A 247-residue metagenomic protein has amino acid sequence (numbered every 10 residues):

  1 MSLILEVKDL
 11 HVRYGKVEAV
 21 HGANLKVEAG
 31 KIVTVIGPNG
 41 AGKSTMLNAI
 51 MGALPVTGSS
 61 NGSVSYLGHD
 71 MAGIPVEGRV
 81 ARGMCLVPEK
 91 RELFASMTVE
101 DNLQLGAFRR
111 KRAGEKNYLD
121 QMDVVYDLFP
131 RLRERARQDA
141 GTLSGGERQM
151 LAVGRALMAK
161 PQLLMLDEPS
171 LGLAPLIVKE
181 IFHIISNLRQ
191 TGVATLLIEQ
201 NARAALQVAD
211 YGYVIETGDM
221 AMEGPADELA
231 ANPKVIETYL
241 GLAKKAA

Functional and structural regions predicted by a protein language model:
G15, V33, P55-V56, V99-D120 (+2 more regions): ABC-type ATPase nucleotide-binding domains, specifically the catalytic core motifs of the NBD
I36-P38: The feature captures the beta-strand-to-loop junction immediately N-terminal to the Walker
M51: Helix-to-loop junction immediately C-terminal to a conserved catalytic motif
S59-H69, K116-M122: Conserved ABC transporter NBD signature motif
D139-L143, E147: Conserved ABC ATPase signature
A156-L157: ABC ATPase C-loop
K160: Conserved catalytic motifs of ABC-family nucleotide-binding domains
